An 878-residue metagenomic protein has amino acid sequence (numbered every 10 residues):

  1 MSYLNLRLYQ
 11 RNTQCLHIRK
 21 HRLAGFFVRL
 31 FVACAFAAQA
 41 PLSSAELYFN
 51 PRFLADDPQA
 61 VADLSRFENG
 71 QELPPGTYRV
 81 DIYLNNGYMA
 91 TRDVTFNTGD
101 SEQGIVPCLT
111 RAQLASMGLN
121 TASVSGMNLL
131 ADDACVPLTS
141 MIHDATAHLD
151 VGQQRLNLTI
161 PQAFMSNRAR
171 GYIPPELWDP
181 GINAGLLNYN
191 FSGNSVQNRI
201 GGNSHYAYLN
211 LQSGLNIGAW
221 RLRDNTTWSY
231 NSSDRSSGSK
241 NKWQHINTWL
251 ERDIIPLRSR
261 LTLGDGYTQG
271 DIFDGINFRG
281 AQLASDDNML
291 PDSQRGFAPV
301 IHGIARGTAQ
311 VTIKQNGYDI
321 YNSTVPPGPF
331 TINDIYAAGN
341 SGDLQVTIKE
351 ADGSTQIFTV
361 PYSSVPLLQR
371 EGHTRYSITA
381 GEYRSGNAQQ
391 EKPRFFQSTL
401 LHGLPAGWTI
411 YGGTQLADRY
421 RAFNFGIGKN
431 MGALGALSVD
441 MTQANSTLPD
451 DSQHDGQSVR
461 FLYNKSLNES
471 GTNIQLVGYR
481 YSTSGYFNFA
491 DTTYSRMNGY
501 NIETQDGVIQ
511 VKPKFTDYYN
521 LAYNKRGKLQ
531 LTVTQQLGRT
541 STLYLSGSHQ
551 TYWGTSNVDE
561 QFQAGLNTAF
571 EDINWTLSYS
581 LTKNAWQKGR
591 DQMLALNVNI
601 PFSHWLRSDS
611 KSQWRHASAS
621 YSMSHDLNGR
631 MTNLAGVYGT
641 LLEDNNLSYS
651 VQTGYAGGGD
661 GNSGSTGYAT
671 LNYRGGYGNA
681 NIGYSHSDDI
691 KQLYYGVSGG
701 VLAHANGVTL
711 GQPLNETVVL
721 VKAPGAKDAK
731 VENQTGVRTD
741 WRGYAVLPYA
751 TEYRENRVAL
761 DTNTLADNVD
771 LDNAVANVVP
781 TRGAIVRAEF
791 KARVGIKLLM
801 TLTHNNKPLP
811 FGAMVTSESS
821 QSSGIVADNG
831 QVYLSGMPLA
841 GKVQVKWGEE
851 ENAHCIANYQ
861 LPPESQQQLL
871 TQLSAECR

Functional and structural regions predicted by a protein language model:
S2-R11, I18-R19, F27-F297, D626-L702: Post-signal-peptide, soluble extracytosolic/periplasmic N-terminal scaffold domains of envelope/secretory systems
F67-G70, Y83-L84, I173-L177, V300-T308 (+3 more regions): Structural motif
R111-S116, Q345-I348, A669, R754-L765 (+1 more regions): A short, solvent-exposed beta-strand micro-motif common in secreted/extracellular proteins
G118-N120, F164, D761-V775, W847-Q860: A short, solvent-exposed loop/turn motif at the edges and junctions of modular extracellular/periplasmic domains
R155-T159, P366-Q369, A774-G795, Y859-R878: Extracellular beta-sheet/turn segments enriched in Thr/Pro/Gly and aliphatic residues
Q162, G181-R199, W220-S232, L261-D265 (+12 more regions): Transmembrane beta-strand segments that form the barrel wall of outer-membrane beta-barrel proteins
W178-P180, H205-G218, K242-I255, K392-A406 (+11 more regions): Feature captures outer-membrane beta-barrel proteins of Gram-negative bacteria and organelles
V511-D517, A522-E818, S823, A827-Y833 (+1 more regions): Exposed, low-structure sequence patches enriched in small/polar residues
